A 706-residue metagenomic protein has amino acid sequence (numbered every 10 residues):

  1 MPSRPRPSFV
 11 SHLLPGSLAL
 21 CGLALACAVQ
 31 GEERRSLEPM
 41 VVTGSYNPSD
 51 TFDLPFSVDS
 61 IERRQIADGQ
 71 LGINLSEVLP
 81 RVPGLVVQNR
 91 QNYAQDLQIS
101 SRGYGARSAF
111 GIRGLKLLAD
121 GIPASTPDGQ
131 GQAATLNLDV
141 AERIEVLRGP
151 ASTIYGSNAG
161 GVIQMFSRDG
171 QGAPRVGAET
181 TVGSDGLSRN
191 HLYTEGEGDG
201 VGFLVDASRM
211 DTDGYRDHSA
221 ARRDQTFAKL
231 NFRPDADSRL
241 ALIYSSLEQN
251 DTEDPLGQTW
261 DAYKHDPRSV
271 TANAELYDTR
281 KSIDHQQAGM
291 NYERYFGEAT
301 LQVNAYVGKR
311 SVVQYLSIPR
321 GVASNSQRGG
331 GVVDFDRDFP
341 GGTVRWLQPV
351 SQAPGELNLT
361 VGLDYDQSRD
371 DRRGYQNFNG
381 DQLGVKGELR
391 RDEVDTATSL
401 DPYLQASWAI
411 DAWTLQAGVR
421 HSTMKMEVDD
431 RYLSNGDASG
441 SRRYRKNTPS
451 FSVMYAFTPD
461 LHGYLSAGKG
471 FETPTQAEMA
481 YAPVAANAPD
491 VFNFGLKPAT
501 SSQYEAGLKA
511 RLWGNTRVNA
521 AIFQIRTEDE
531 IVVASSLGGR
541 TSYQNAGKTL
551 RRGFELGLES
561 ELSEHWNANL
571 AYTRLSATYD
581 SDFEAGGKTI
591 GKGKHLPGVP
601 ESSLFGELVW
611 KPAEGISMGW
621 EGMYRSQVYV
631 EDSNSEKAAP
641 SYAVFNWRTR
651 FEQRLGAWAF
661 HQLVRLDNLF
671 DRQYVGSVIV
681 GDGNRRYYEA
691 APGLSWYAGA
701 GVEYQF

Functional and structural regions predicted by a protein language model:
G16, G121, H218, R233 (+4 more regions): Conserved C-terminal beta-signal and adjacent last beta-strands/turns of outer-membrane beta-barrel proteins
A106, G114-L115, G121-R148, G495: Short acidic/polar hinge/loop motifs at secondary-structure boundaries that mediate gating or recognition
T126, T135-E179: A beta-strand signature from Gram-negative outer-membrane beta-barrel systems, especially the internal plug domain
R175, V182-D211, R216-D254, R280-N291 (+7 more regions): Transmembrane beta-barrel wall of Gram-negative outer-membrane proteins
H191, N291-F296, T300-I318, A456 (+4 more regions): Membrane-embedded beta-barrel scaffold of Gram-negative outer-membrane proteins
R239-S245, S282-L433, T516-I522, E561 (+2 more regions): Face-selective signature of the C-terminal outer-membrane beta-barrel domain
N250-K264, Q367-Q376, Q382, K425-D430 (+8 more regions): Surface-exposed extracellular loop regions of Gram-negative outer-membrane beta-barrel proteins, predominantly
R345-A353, L359, A409, L415 (+4 more regions): Gram-negative outer-membrane beta-barrel transporters
